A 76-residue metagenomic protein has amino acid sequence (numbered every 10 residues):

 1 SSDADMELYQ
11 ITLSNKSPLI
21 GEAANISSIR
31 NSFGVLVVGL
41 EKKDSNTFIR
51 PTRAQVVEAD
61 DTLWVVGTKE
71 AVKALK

Functional and structural regions predicted by a protein language model:
S1-L13: Long, charged amphipathic helices and adjacent flexible linkers at domain junctions
Q10-K76: Cytosolic Rossmann-like ligand/nucleotide-binding regulatory domains
